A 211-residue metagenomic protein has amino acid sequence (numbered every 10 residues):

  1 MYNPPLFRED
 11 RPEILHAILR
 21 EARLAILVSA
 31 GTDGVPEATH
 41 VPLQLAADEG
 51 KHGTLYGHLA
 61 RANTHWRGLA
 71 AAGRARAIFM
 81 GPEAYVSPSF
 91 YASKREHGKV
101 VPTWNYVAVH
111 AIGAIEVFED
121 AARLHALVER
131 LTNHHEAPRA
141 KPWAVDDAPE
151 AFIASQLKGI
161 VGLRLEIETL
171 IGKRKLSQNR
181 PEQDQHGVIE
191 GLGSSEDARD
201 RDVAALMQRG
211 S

Functional and structural regions predicted by a protein language model:
M1-S211: Binding-site signature for planar aromatic cofactors or substrates
